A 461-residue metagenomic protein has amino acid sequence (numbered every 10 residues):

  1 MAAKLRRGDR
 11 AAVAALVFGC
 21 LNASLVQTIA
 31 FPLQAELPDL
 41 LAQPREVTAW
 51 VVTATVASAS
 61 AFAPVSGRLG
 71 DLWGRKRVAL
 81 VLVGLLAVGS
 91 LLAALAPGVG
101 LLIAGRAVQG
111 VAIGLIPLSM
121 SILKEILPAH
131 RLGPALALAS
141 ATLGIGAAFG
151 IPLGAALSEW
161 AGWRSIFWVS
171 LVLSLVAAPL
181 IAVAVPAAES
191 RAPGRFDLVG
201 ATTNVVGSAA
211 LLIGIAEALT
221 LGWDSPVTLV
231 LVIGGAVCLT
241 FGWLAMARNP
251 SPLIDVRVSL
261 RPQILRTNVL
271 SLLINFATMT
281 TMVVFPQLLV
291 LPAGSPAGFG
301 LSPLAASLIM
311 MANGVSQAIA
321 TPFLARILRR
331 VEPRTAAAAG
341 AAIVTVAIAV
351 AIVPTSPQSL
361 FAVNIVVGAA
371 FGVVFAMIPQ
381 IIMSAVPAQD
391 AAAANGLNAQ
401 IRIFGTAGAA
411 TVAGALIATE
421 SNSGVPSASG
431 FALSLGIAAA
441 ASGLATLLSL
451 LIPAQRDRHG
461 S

Functional and structural regions predicted by a protein language model:
D9-A35, Q43-A54, P252-S421, S427-R456: 12-transmembrane solute porter fold
E36, P64-R68, L72, A156 (+1 more regions): Membrane-interface helix termini in secondary transporters
L40-A42, G74, L95-L101, A161-G162 (+2 more regions): Helix-breaking motifs and short loop linkers at transmembrane-helix boundaries and internal kinks in secondary membrane
S60-V99: Conserved MFS/SLC helix-loop-helix module at the cytosolic interface between two early adjacent transmembrane helices
R77-L92, W168-L171, T335-A349: Structural signature of the two symmetry-related core transmembrane helices
L85, G89-L92, G100-V108, Q358-V366: Paired small-residue
V108-A141: Cytoplasmic helix-loop-helix junction between adjacent transmembrane helices in 12-TM secondary transporters
E159-A277, M282-V284, L308-I309, A438-A439 (+1 more regions): Hydrophobic transmembrane-helix bundles of small-molecule transporters
